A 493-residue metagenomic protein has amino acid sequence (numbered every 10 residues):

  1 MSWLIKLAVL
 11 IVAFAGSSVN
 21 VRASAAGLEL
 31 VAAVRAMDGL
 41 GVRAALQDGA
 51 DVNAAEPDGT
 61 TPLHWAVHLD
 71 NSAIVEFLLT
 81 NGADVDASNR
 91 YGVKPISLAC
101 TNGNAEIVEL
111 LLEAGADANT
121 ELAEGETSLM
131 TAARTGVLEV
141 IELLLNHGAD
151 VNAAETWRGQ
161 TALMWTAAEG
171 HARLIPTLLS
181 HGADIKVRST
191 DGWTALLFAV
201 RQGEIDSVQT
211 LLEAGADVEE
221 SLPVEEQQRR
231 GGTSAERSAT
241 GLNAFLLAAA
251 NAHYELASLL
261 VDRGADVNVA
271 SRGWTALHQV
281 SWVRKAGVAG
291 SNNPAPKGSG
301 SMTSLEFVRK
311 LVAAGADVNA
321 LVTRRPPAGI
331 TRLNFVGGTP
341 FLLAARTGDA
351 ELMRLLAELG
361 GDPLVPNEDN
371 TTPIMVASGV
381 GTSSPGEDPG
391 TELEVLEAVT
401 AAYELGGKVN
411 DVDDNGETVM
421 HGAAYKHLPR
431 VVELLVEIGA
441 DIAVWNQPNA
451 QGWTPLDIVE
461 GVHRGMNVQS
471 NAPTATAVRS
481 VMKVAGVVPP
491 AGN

Functional and structural regions predicted by a protein language model:
K6-S17: Bacterial N-terminal signal peptides
V21-A32, H147, H181, A214 (+13 more regions): Ankyrin-repeat-protein effector appendages
S24-W65: N-terminal segments that cap or nucleate solenoid repeat domains
A26, G59, G92, G125 (+9 more regions): Start-of-repeat signature of ankyrin repeats
A32-A36, W65-N71, L98-N104, T131-V137 (+10 more regions): Ankyrin repeat A-helix N-terminal signature
G41, A73-I74, E106-I107, E139-V140 (+8 more regions): Conserved ankyrin/ankyrin-like repeat signature
L46-D51, E76-D84, E109-D117, E142-D150 (+8 more regions): Ankyrin repeat domain, specifically the short helix-to-loop turn at the C-terminus of the second helix of each repeat
A54-A55, V85-S88, A118-E121, V151-E155 (+8 more regions): Ankyrin repeat boundary signal
